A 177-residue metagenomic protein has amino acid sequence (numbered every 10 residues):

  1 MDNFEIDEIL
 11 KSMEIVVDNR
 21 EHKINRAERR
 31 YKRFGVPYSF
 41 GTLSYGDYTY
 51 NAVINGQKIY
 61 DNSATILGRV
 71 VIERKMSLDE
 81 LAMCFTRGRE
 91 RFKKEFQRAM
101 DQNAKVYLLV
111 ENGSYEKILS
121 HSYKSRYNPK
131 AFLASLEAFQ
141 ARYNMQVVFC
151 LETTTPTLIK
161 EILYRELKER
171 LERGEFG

Functional and structural regions predicted by a protein language model:
M1-L67, D79-G177: Non-catalytic C-terminal interaction segments of nucleic acid-processing enzymes
V70-M76: Conserved catalytic cores of phosphodiester-cleaving nucleases, focusing on short active-site segments
